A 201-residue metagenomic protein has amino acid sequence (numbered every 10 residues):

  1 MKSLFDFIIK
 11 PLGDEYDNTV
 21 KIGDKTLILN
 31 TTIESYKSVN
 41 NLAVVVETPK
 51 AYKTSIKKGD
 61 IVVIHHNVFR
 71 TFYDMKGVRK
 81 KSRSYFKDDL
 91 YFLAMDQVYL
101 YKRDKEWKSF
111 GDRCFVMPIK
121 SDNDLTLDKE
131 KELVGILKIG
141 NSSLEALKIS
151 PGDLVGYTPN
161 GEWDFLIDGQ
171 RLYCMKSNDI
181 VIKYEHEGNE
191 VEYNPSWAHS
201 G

Functional and structural regions predicted by a protein language model:
M1-G201: Acidic-enriched and Gly/Ser
